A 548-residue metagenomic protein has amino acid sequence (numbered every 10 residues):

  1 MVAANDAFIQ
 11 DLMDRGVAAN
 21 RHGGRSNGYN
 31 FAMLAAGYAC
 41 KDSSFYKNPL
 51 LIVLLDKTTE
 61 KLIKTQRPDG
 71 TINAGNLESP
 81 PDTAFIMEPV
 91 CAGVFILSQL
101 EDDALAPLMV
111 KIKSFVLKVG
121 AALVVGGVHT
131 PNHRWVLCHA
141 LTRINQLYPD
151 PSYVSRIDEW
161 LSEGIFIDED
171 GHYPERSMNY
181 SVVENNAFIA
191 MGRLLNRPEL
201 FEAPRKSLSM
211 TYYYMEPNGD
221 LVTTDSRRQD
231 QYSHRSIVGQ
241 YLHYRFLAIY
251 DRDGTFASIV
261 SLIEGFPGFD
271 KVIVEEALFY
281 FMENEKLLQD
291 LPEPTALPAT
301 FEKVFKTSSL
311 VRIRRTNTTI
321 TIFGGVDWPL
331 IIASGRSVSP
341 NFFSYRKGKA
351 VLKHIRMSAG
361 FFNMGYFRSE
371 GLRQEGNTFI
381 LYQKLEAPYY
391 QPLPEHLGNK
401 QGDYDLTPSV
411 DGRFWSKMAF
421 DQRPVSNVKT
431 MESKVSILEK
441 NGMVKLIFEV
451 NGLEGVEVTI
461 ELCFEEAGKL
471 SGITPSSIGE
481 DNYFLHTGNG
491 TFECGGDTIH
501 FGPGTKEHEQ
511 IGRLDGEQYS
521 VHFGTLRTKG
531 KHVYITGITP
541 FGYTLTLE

Functional and structural regions predicted by a protein language model:
M1, N5, A35, C40-D42 (+11 more regions): Serine/threonine-rich low-complexity intrinsically disordered regions
M1-R21, V533-P540, T544-E548: Mature N-terminal, pre-catalytic/accessory segment of carbohydrate-active enzymes
A18-F201: Aromatic-lined, polymer-binding surfaces characteristic of secreted/periplasmic polysaccharide-degrading enzymes
N186, S207, T544-T546: Long hydrophobic alpha-helical segments typical of transmembrane helices together with their membrane-interfacial
E199-G504, H508, R513: Extended polysaccharide-engagement surfaces of secreted carbohydrate-active enzymes
E493-E548: Beta-strand-rich recognition/accessory modules
